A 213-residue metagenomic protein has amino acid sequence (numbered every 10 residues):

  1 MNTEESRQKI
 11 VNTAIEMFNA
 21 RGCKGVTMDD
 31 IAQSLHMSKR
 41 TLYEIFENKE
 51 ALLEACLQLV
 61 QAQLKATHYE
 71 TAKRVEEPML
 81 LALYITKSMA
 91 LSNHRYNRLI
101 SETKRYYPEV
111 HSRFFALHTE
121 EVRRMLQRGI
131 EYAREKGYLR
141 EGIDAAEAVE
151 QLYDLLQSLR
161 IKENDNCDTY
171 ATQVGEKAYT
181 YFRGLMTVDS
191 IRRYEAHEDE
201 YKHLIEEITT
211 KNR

Functional and structural regions predicted by a protein language model:
K9, T13, M17-A51, A55: Helix-turn-helix
K24-G25, L139-I143: Short, charged helix-capping/linker segments at alpha-helix termini
L53, L57, Q61, K104 (+2 more regions): Amphipathic, non-transmembrane alpha-helical scaffold segments
A55, A66-R98, V149-L152: Hydrophobic alpha-helical connector segments
T71, I100-T103, L159, E163: Secondary-structure edge/capping motif, primarily at the C-terminal ends of alpha-helices and the immediately following
K87-R113, Q127-R128, Y194-E198: Amphipathic alpha-helical segments used for helix-helix packing
V110-Y138, A146-Q157, I161, T172: Amphipathic alpha-helical packing segments from all-alpha helical-bundle domains
E131, D168-R213: C-terminal peripheral helix-coil segments that are non-catalytic and often amphipathic
